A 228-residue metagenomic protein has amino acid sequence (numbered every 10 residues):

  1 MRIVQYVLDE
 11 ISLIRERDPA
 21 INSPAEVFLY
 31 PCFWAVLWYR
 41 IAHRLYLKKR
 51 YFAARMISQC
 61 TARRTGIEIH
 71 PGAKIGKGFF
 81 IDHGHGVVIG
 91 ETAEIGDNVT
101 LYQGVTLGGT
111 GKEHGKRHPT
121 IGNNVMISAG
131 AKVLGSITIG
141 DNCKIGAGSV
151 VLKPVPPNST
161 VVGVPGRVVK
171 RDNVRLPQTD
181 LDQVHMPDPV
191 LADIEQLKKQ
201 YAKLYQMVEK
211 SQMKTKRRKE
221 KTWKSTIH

Functional and structural regions predicted by a protein language model:
M1-T61, T65, L176-H228: Terminal amphipathic alpha-helical/low-complexity segments used for targeting or macromolecular assembly
A62-V169: Structural signal for interior beta-strand "rungs" in well-ordered beta-sheet cores of soluble enzyme domains
